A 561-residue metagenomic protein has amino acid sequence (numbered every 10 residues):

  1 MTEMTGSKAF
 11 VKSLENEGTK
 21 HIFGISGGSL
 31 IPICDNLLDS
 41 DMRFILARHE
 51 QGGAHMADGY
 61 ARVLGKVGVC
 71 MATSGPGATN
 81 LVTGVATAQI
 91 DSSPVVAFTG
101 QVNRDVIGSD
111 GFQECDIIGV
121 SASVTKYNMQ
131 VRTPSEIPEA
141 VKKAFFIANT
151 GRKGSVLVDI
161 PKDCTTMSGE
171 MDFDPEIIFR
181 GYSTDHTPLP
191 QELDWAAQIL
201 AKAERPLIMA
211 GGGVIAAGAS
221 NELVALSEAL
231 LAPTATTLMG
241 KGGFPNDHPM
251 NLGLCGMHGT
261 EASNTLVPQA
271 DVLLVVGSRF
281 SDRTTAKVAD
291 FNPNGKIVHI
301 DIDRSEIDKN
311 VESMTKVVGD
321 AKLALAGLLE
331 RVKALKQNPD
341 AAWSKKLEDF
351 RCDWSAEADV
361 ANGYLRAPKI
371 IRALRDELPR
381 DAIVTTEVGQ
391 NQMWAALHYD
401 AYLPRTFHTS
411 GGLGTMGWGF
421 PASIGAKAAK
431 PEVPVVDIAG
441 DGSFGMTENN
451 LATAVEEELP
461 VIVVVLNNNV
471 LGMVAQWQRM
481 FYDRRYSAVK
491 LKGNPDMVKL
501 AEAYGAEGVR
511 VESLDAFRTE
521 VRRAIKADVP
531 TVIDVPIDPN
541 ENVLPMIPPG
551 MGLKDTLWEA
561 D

Functional and structural regions predicted by a protein language model:
T2, S135, M171, N294-V388 (+3 more regions): Phosphate/pyrophosphate-binding active-site segments
S7-T19, Y60-L64, Q89, I147-R152 (+6 more regions): Glycine-rich phosphate/diphosphate-binding loops that line cofactor/substrate pockets in enzymes
F10, I25, I33-C34, K346-A426: Active-site diphosphate/adenylate-binding microenvironment
I31-R104, A262-L273, G277-S281, M393-L471: Thiamine diphosphate
R62, G212-V298, Y402-E432, G445-E448 (+3 more regions): Glycine-rich, anion-gripping cofactor-binding loops and their flanking helix/strand elements in enzyme active sites
F98, I107, F112-Q113, D308-N310 (+3 more regions): Thiamine diphosphate
T99-A140, G240-K346, V521: Glycine-rich, acidic loop regions that bind phosphate or pyrophosphate groups
K143, I147-K202, K336, W558: Conformationally flexible catalytic loops at phosphate/diphosphate-handling active centers
